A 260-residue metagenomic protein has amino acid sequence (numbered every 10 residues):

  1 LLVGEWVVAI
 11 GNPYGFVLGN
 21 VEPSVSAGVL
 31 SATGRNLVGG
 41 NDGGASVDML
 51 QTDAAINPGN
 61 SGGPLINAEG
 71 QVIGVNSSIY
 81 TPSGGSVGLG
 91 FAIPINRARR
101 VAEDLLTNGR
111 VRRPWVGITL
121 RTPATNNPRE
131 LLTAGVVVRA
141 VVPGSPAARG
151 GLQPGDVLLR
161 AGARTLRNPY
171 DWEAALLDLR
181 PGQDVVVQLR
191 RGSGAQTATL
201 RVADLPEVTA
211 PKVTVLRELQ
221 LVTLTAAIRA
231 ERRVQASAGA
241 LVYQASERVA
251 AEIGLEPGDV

Functional and structural regions predicted by a protein language model:
L2, A54, A68, V72 (+1 more regions): C-terminal recognition in membrane/secretory proteostasis and scaffolding
G4-G11, V185: A short, hydrophobic beta-strand micro-motif
E5, F16, G84-G88, L158 (+1 more regions): Residues at structural and domain junctions
I10-A27, N36-G62, A68-A102, L106 (+2 more regions): Active-site loop architecture of trypsin-fold serine endopeptidases
